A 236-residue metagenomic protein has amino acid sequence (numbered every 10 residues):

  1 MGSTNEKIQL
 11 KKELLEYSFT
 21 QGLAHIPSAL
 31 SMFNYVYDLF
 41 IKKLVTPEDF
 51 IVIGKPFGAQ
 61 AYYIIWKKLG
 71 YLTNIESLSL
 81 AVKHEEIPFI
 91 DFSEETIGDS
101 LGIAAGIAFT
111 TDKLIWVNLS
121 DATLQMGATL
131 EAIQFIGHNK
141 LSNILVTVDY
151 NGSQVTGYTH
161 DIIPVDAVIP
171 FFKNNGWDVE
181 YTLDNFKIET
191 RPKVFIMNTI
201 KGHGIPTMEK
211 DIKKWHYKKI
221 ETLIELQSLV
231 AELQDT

Functional and structural regions predicted by a protein language model:
N5-L23, D149-Y150: N-terminal capping segment at the start of a domain
L15, T20-N139, K173: Cofactor-binding active-site loop characterized by glycine-rich and histidine/acidic residues
N34, F57-G58, N151-G152, N198-G202: Glycine-rich beta-alpha junction loops
D49-I51, K113-V117, I144, R191-T199: Generic beta-sheet signal
F89-D91, N139-F171: A short, conserved beta-to-alpha structural element at the edge of catalytic cores that scaffolds binding
M126-N151, V194-M197: A short alpha/beta connector and helix-capping loop motif
H160-E189, Q234: Conserved thiamine diphosphate
F171, N185-T236: Glycine/aspartate-rich loop-and-adjacent alpha/beta segment that forms the canonical ThDP
